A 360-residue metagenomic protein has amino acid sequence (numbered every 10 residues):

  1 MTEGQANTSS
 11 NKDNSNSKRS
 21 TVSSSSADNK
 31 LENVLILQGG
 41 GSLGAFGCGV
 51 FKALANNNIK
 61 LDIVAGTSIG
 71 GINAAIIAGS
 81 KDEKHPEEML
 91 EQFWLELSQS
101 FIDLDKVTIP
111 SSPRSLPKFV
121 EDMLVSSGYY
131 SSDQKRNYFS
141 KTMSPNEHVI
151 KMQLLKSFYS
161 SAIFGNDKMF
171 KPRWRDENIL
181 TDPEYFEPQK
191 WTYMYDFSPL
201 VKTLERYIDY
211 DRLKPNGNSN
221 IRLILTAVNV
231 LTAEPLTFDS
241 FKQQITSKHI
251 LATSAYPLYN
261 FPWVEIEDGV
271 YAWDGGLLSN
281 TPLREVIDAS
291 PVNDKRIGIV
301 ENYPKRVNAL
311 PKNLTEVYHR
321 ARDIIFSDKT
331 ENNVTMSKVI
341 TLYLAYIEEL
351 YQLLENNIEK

Functional and structural regions predicted by a protein language model:
M1-K30, S100, P113-F119, Y129 (+1 more regions): N-terminal low-complexity/intrinsically disordered extensions
G4, P172, T181-P188, P199 (+2 more regions): C-terminal helical/tail subdomains of lipid-metabolizing enzymes
E32-V34, G41-K190, S198, L204 (+1 more regions): Patatin-like phospholipase
V34-I36, L251, A272, G298-V300: Structural motif
A65, I224-T226, R296-V300: Hydrophobic/aromatic beta-strand patches that form the interior of the parallel beta-sheet core in alpha/beta enzyme
S160-V292, K312-H319: Active-site gating loop/helix substructures
A289, D294-R306: Long, well-ordered mid-to-C-terminal structural blocks that present hydrophobic/aromatic surfaces
E301-K360: Terminal low-complexity/disordered tails
